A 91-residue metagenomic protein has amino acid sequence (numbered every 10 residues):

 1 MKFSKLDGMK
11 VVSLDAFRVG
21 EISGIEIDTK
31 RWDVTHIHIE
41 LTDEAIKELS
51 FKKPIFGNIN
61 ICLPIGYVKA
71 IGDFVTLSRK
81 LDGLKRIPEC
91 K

Functional and structural regions predicted by a protein language model:
M1-K91: Peripheral interaction segments used for macromolecular assembly
